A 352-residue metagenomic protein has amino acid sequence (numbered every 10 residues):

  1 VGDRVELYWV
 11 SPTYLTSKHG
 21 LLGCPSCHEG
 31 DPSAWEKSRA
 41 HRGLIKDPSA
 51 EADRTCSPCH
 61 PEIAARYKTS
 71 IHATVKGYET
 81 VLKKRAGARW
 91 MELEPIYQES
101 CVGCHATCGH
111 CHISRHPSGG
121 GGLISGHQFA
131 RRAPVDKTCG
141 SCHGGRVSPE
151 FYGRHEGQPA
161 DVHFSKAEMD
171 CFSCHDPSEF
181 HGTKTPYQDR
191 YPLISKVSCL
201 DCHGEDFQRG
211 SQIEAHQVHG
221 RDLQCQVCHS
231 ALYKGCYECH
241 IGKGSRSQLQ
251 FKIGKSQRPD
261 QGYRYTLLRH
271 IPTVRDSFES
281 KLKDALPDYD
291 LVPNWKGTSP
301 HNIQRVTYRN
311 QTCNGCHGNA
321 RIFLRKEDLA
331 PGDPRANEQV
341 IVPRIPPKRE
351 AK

Functional and structural regions predicted by a protein language model:
V1-G119, Q128-K352: C-type cytochrome heme-c attachment and multiheme electron-transfer modules
